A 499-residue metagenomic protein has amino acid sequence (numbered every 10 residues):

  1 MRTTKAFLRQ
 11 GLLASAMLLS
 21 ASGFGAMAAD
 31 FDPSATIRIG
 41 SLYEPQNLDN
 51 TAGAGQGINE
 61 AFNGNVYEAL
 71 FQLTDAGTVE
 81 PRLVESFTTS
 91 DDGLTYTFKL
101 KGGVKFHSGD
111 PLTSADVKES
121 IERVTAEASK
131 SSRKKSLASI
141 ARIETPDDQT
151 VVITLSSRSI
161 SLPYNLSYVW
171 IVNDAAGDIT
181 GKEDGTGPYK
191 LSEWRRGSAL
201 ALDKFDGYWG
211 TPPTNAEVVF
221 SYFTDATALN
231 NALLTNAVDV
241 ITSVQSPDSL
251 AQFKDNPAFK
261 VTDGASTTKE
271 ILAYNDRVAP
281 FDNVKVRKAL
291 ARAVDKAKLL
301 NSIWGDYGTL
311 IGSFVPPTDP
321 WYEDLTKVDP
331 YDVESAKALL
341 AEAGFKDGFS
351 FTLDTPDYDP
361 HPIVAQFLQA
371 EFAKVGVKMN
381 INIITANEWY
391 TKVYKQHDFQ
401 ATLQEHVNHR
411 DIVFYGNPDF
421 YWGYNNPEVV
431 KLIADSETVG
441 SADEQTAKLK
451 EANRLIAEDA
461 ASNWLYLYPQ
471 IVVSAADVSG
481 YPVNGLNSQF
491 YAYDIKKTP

Functional and structural regions predicted by a protein language model:
G40-D91, E122, D184-T186: N-terminal lobe/hinge region of extracytoplasmic solute-binding protein
D92-T95, K99, S132-A175: Surface-exposed binding/hinge segments that line and control ligand-binding clefts or catalytic entry sites
T113-E122, D148-V152, G187-P188, N215-E217 (+5 more regions): Alpha-helical secondary-structure segments
R158-S159, Y164-P213, E217, D225-A228: Gly/Pro-rich hinge or "lid" segments in bacterial periplasmic/extracellular proteins
D206-A251, Q369, K378: Ligand-site clamp/hinge motif
G305, T309-E342, P360-H361: Structural transition elements
K378-W389, V413-D477, P499: Extracytoplasmic/peripheral linker and loop segments enriched in polar/acidic and small residues with frequent Thr/Pro
V472-P499: Long beta-strand-rich cores associated with HINT superfamily self-processing modules
